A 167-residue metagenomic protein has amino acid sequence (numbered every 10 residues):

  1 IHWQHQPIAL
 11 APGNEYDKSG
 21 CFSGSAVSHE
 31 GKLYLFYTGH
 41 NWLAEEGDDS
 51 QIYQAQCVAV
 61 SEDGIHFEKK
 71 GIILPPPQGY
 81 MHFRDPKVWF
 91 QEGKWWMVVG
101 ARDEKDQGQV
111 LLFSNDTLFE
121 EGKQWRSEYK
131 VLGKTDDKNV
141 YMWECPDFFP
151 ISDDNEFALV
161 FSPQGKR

Functional and structural regions predicted by a protein language model:
I1-D85, W89-W143, P150-R167: Beta-rich carbohydrate-recognition and catalytic domains
